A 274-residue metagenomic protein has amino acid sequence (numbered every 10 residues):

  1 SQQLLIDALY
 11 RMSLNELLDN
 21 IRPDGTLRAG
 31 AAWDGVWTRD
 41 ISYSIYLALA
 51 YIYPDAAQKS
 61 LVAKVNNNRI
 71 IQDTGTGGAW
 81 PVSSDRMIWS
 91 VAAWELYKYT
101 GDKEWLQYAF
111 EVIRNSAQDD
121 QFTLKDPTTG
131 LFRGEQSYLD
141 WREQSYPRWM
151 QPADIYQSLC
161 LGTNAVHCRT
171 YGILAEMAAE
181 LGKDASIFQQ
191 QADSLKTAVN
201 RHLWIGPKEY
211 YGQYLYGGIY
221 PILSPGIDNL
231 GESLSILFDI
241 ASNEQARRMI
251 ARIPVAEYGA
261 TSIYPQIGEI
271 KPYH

Functional and structural regions predicted by a protein language model:
S1-M12, T38-D40, Y51, Y99-G162 (+2 more regions): Active-site acid/base region of carbohydrate-active enzymes
E16-R22, T26-R28, A57: Active-site-adjacent substrate/metal-binding segments within catalytic domains of carbohydrate-active enzymes
D24-T38, G75: Internal amphipathic alpha-helical repeat/solenoid segments
D34, G78-V82, D102, Y156 (+2 more regions): Alpha-helix N-cap/helix-initiation motif
V36-Y43, L47-D73, R86-W89, E111-R114 (+5 more regions): Active-site core of glycosidic bond-cleaving carbohydrate-active enzymes
N67-R86, A92-K103: Aromatic/His-enriched, Gly/Pro-containing loop or helix-boundary segments that lie immediately adjacent to catalytic
